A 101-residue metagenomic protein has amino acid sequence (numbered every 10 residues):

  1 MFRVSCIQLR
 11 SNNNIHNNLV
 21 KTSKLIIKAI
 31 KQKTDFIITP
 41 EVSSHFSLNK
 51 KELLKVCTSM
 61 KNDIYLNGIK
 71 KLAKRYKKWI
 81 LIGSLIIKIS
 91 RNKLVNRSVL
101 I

Functional and structural regions predicted by a protein language model:
M1-N13, N18, I38, R97: Active-site-proximal beta-strand elements of phosphoester/diester hydrolases
I15, I27-I101: Cys-nucleophile CN-hydrolase/nitrilase-fold catalytic domain and related Cys-dependent amidase chemistry that acts on
L19-I27: Short, hydrophobic/amphipathic alpha-helical packing segments that form internal helix faces or helix-helix interfaces
